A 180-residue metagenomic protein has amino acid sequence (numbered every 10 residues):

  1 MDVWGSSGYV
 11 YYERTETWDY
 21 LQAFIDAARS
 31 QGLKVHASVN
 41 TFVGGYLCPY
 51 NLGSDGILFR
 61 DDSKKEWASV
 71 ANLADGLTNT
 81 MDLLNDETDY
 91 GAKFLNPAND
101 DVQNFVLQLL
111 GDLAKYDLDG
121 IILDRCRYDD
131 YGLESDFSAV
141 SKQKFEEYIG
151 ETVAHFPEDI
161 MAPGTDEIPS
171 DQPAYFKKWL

Functional and structural regions predicted by a protein language model:
M1-S7, K115-G120: Catalytic domains of carbohydrate-active enzymes, especially glycoside hydrolases
V3-N40, L109, L180: Aromatic-lined substrate-binding rim segments of carbohydrate-active enzymes
G5, T41-V43, R127-D129: Active-site-proximal loop/turn and secondary-structure-junction residues that shape catalytic pockets, frequently
S7-W18, T88-L107, F176-L180: The substrate-binding groove and active-site-proximal loops of carbohydrate-active enzymes, especially glycoside
A28, V106, L113, I121-D124: Conserved, mostly hydrophobic/aromatic
G32-H36, A92, G120-I122: Structural preference for beta-strand elements that scaffold enzyme active sites
A37-Y116, D171: Active-site-adjacent "subsite" loops/lids of carbohydrate-active enzymes
K115-Y116, G120-D124, A139, Q143-L180: Active-site neighborhood of glycoside hydrolase catalytic domains
